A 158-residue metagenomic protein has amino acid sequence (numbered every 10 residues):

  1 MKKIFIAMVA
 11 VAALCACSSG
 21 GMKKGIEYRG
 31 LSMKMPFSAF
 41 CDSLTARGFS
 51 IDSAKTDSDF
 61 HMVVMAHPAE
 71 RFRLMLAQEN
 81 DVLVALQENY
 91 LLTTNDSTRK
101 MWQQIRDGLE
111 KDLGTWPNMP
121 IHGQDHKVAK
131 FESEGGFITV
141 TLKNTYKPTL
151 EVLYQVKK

Functional and structural regions predicted by a protein language model:
M1-I4: Positively charged n-region of N-terminal signal peptides that target proteins for export
I6-A10: Sec-dependent N-terminal signal peptides
L14-A16: C-terminal motif of bacterial Sec signal peptides marking the signal peptidase cleavage site
S18-G21: Bacterial signal peptide processing site
G25-S43, T98-R106, E110-D112: Secreted/surface-exposed cysteine- and glycine-rich disulfide frameworks
E27, V84-T93, G123-H126, K130-K158: An acidic-aromatic pocket/loop used at catalytic or ligand-binding sites
M35-A66: Post-signal-peptide N-terminal segment of Sec-exported extracytoplasmic proteins
E70-K127: Long, charged/polar, surface-exposed segments that mediate recognition or autoinhibition
